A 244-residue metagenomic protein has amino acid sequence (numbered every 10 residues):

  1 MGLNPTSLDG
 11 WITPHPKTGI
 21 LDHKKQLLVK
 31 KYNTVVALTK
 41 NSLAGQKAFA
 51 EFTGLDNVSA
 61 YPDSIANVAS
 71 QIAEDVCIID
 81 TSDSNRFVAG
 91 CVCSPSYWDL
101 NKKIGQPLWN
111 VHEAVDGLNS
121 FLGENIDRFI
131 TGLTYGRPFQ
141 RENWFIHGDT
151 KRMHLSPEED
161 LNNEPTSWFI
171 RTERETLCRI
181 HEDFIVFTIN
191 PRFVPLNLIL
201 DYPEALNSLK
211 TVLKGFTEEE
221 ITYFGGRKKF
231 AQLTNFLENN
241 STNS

Functional and structural regions predicted by a protein language model:
M1-S244: Extended, well-ordered protein cores
